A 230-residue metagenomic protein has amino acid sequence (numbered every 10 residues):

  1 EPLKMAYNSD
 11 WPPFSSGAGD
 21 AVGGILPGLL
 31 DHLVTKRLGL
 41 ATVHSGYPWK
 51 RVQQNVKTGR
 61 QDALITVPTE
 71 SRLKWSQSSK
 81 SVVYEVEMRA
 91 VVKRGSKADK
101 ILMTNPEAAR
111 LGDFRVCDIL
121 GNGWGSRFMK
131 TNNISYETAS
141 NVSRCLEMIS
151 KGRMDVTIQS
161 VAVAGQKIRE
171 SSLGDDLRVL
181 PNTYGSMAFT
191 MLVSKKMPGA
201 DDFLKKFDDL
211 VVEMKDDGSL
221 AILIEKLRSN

Functional and structural regions predicted by a protein language model:
E1-W75, D118: Extracytoplasmic small-molecule ligand-binding "clamshell" domains of the periplasmic binding protein/Venus flytrap
N8-D10, E85-R89, R169-D208: Periplasmic-binding protein-like
D20-H32, K36, K93-N132, E147 (+1 more regions): Bilobed "Venus flytrap"/periplasmic-binding protein-like clamshell domains and structurally analogous long
G24-R37, S96-K100, D113, L192-L227: Extended ligand-binding regions for polar small-molecule ligands
A41, I119-N133, E137, D175 (+1 more regions): Ligand-binding clefts/hinges and TM-proximal coupling segments of bilobed small-molecule sensing domains
T42-Q54, E137-K151: Short helix-initiation/N-cap motifs at beta->coil->alpha
V43-L111, L120-N122, L180-Y184: Acidic, polar ligand-binding/catalytic clefts
V56, W75-S76, G125-N132, E170: Short loop/helix-cap segments at secondary-structure boundaries that form the rim of catalytic
